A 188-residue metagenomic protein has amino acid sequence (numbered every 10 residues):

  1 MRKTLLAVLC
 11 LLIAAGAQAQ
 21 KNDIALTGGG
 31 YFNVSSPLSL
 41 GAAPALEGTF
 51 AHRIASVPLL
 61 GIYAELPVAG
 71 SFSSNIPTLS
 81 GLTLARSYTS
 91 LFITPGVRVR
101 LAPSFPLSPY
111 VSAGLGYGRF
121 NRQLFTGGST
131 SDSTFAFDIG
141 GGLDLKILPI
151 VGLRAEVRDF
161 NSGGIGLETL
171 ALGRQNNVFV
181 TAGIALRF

Functional and structural regions predicted by a protein language model:
M1-K21: Cleavable N-terminal export/targeting peptides
L9, G16-A17, T27, R53 (+2 more regions): Short stretches within intrinsically disordered, low-complexity N-terminal or propeptide regions
I13-A19, Y110, A136-D138, G142-D144 (+1 more regions): A broad helix-preferring feature
L26-G30, A64-G70, V111-Y117, G141-L143 (+1 more regions): Transmembrane beta-barrel strands of outer-membrane/channel proteins
G30-E47, D132-S133: Surface-exposed strand-loop-strand hairpins of Gram-negative outer-membrane beta-barrel proteins
N33-P37, L79-A85, Q123-T130, G166-L172: Extracellular loop and loop/strand-boundary signature of outer-membrane beta-barrel proteins
E47-F125, T134, I147, N177-F188: Gram-negative (and chloroplast) outer-membrane scaffold detector with strong preference for beta-barrel transmembrane
R122-L167: A charged, solvent-exposed segment within the mature domains of Sec-exported extracytoplasmic proteins
